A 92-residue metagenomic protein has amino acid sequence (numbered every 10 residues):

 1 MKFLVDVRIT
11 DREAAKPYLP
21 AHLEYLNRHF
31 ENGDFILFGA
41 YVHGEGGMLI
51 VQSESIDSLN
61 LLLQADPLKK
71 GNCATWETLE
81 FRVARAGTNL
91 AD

Functional and structural regions predicted by a protein language model:
M1-D92: Conserved, structured core segments of small domains
